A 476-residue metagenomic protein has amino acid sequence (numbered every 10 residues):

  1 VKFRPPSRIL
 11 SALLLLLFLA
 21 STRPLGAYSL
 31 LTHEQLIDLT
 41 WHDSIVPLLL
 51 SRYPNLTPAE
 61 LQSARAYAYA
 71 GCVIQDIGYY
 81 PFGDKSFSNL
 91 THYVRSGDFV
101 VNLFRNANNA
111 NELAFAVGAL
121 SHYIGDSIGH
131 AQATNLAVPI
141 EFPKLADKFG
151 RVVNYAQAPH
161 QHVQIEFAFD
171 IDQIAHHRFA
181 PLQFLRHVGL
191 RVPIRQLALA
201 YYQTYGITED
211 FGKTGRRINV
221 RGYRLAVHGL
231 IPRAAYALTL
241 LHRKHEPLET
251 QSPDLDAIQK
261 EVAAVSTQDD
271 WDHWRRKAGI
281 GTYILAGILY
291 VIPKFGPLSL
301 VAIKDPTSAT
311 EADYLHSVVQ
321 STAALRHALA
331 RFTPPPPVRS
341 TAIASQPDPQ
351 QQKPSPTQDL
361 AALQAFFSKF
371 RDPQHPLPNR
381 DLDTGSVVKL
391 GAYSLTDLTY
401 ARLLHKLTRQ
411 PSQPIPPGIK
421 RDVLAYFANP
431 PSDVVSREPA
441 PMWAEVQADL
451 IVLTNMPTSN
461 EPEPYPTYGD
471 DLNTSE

Functional and structural regions predicted by a protein language model:
V1-K2, A20, G71: Generic N-terminal simple sequence motifs
V1-L13: Bacterial N-terminal signal peptides that target proteins for export
S11-S21: Bacterial N-terminal signal peptides
P24-A114, H130-T214, G222, A237-P247 (+1 more regions): N-terminal, motif-rich segments that launch catalysis or mediate targeting to/interaction with membranes, typified by
L113-G125: Short alpha-helix carrying the canonical HExxH Zn2+-binding catalytic motif
Y123, R217-R221: A short structural micro-motif
V220-L230: Eukaryote-specific, cytoplasm-facing alpha-helical/coiled-coil scaffolding segments in long proteins
